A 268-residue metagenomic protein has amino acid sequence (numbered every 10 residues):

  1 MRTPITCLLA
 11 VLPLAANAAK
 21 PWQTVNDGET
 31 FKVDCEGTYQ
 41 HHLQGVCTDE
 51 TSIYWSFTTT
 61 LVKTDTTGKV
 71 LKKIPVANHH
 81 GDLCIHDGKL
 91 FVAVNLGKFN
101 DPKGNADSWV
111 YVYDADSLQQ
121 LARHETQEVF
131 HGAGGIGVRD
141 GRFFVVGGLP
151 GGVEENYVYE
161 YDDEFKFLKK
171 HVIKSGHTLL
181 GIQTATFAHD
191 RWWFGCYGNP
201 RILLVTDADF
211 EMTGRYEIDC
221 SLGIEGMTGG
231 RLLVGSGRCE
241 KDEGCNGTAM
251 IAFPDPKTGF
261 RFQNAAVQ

Functional and structural regions predicted by a protein language model:
G28-G37, G68-I74, Q119-T126, F167-S175 (+1 more regions): A short beta-strand motif characteristic of beta-propeller blades
K32-T59, H79-G81: Beta-strand-rich domains and repeat architectures in extracellular enzymes and scaffolds, especially beta-propellers
Q40-G45, N78-I85, E128-V138, T178-T184 (+1 more regions): Repeated scaffold domains used in trafficking and secretory/extracellular systems, primarily beta-propellers
E50-T51, D87-G88, D140-R142, H189-D190 (+1 more regions): Short coil/turn segments that connect the beta-strands within blades of beta-propeller domains
W55-S56, N100-S108, L149-E155, Y197-N199 (+1 more regions): Short, solvent-exposed loop/turn segments at conserved positions within beta-propeller repeat blades
D65-K69, D114-L118, D162-K166, T206-D209: Short loop/turn segments that connect beta-strands within beta-propeller blades
K69-N100, S108: Blade-loop segments of beta-propeller domains
N105-A115, N156-D163, T248-R261: Beta-propeller blade signature
